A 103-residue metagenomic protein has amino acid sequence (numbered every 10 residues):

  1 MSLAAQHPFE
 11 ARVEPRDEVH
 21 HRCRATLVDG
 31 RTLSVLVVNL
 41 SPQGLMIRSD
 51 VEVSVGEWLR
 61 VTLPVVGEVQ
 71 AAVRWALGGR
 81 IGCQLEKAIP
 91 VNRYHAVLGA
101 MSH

Functional and structural regions predicted by a protein language model:
M1-V38, V91-H103: N-terminal helix initiation/capping motif
R16-E18, P64, A76: Short coil/turn motifs at beta-sheet boundaries
H20-D50, V55, L77-G82: Short strand-loop-strand
L36, Q70-A72: Short, surface-exposed charged micro-motifs
V65-V69: Short, charged beta-turn/beta-strand-edge "cap" motif at the junction between a beta-strand and an adjacent loop
R74-A100: C-terminal structural segments of small proteins and small subunits
